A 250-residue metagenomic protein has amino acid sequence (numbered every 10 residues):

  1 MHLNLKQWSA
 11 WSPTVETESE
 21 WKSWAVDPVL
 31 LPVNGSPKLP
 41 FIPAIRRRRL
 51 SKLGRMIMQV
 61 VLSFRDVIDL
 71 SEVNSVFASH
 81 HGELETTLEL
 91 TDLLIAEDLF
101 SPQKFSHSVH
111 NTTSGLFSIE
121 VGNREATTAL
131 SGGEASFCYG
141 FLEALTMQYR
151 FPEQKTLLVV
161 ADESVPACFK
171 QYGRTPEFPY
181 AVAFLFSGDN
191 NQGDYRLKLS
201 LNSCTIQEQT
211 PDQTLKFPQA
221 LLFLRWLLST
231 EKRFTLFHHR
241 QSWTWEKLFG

Functional and structural regions predicted by a protein language model:
M1-F105, V109-H110, S114-A129, A161-G250: Conserved "HGTGT" condensation-loop signature of ketosynthase/thiolase-family condensing enzymes that catalyze
M58-V61, S131-Q154: Active-site-proximal alpha-helical scaffold in enzymes
L70-E72, E153-T156: Short, high-confidence coil segments that cap the C-terminus of an alpha-helix and link into the following beta-strand
